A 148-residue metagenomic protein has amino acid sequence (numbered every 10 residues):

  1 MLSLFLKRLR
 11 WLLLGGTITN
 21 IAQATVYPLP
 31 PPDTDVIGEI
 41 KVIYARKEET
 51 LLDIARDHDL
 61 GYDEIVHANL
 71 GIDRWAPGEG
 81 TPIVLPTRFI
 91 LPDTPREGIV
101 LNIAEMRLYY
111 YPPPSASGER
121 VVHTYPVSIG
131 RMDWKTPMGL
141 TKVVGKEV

Functional and structural regions predicted by a protein language model:
M1-L6: N-terminal secretory signal peptides that target proteins for export/translocation
R8-N20: Bacterial N-terminal signal peptides
V26-D59: Primarily a LysM-type cell-wall glycan-binding module
R46-A76, G118-R120: LysM (lysin motif) carbohydrate-binding repeats in extracellular/periplasmic proteins that recognize
D63-I72, T81-E97, H123-G130: N-terminal post-signal-peptidase region of extra-cytosolic proteins
P92-V148: Gly/Pro-biased beta-strand-loop elements
